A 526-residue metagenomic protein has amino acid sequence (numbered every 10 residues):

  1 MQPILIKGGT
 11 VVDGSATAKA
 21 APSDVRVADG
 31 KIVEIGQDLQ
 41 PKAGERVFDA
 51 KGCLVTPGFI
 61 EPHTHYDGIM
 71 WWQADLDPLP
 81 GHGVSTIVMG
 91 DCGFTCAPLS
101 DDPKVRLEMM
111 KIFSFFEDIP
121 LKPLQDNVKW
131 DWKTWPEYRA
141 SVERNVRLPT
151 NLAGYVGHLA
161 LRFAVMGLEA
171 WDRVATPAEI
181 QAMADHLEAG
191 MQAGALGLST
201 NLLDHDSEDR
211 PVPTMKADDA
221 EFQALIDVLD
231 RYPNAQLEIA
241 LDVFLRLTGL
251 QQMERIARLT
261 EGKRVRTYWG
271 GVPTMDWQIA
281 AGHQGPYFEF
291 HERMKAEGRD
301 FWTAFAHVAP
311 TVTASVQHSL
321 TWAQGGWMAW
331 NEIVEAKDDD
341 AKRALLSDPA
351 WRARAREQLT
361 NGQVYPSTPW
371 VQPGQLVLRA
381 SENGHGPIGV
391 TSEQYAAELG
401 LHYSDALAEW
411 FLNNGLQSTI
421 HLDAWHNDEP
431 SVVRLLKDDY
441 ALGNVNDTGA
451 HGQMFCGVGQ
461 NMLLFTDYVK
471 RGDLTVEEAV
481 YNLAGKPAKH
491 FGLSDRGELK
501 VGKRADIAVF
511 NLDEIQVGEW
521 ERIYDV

Functional and structural regions predicted by a protein language model:
Q2-L5, V11-G58, W520: Histidine-rich, glycine-flanked metal-binding segment
P3, G9, G30, A488 (+1 more regions): Structural signature of the urease/amidohydrolase superfamily beta/alpha-barrel
I4-I6, P41-G90: Replace "His-x-His-based motif
G9, G30, G52, H63 (+10 more regions): Divalent metal-coordination and catalytic microenvironments
W72-L198, Y232: Divalent-metal coordination cores built from histidine and acidic residues
Y138-V142, L148-N151, Y155-A164, L168 (+5 more regions): Active-site neighborhoods of metal-dependent hydrolases
D405-F411, V476-A484, L499, K503: Short, well-structured alpha-helical segments that form the helix of a local strand-helix-strand
R434-A441, V458-Q460, A508-V526: C-terminal cap of metal-dependent C-N hydrolases
